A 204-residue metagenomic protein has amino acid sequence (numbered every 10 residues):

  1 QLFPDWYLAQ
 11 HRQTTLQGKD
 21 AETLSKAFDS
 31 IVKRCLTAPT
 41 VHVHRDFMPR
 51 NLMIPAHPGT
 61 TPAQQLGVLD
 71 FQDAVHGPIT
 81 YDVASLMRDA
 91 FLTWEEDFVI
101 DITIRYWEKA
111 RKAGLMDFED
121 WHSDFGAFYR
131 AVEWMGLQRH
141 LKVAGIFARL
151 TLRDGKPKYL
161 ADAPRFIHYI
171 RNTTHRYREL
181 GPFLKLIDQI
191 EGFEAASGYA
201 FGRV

Functional and structural regions predicted by a protein language model:
Q1-R45, M53-L69, G77, A161 (+1 more regions): ATP-dependent phospho-/nucleotidyl transfer catalytic cores
L2-H11, I79-E119, W134-D154, F166-T173: Active-site activation/catalytic loop segments of kinase-like enzymes and analogous catalytic loops in related
R12-E22, A113-A131: Short, surface-exposed acidic
A21-L24, V99, L137, Y159-A163 (+1 more regions): Hydrophobic packing residues in well-ordered alpha-helices of helical domains and bundles
P39, H44, Q72-I79, Y129-L137: Secondary-structure capping and boundary motifs in well-ordered enzyme cores
P49, I54, V75-G77, I100-A113 (+1 more regions): Glycan-recognition and catalytic cores of secretory/periplasmic carbohydrate-active enzymes
A63-L66, A74-D82, W94, W107 (+2 more regions): Conserved catalytic cores of large enzyme domains
K142-V204: ATP/Mg2+ or Mg2+-diphosphate-binding catalytic cores that bind nucleotide phosphates or diphosphates via glycine-rich
